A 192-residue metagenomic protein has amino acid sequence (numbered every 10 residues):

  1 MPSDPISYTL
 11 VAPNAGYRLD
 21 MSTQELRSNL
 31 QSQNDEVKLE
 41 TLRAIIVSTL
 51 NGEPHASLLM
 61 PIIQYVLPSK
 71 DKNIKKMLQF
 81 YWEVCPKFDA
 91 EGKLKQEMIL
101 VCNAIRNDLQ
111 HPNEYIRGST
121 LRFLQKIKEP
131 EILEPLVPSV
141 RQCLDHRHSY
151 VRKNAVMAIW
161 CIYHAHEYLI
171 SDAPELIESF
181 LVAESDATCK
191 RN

Functional and structural regions predicted by a protein language model:
M1-I46, Q64: N-terminal "cap/leader" segments of large eukaryotic alpha-helical scaffolds
L19-E25, H55-V66, G92-D108, I132-L144 (+1 more regions): HEAT/HEAT-like alpha-solenoid repeats
Q33-N34, K70-D71, P112-N113, R147-S149 (+1 more regions): Short inter-helical turns and helix N-cap capping residues of alpha-solenoid HEAT/ARM repeat scaffolds
R43-V47, Q79-V84, N103, G118-K126 (+4 more regions): Residue-level signature of alpha-solenoid helical repeat scaffolds
S48-G52, V84-D89, K126-P130, I162-H166: Residue-level signature of the C-terminal ends
A56-M77, Y81-E114, S119, L124: Long, structured ligand/cofactor-binding scaffold of large enzymes
R147-A155, Y168: A conserved hydrophobic secondary-structure block that centers on an alpha-helix together with its immediately flanking
